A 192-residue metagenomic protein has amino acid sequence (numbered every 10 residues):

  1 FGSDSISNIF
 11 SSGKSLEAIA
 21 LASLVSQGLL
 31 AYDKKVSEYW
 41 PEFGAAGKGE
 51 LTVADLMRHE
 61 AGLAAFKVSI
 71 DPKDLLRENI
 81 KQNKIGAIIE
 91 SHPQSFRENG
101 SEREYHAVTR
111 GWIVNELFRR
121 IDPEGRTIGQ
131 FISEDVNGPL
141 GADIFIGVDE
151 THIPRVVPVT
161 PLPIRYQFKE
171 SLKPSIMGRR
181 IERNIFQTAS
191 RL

Functional and structural regions predicted by a protein language model:
F1-V108, E116, F186: Active-site-proximal loop and beta-strand segments within enzyme catalytic domains
S15, G111, G129: Conserved glycosyltransferase catalytic-site signature
L21, I113, I132-D135: Structural preference for long, well-ordered alpha-helical segments in enzyme cores
S23-L30, F118-G129, N137-I146: Bacterial peptidoglycan biogenesis and beta-lactam-recognition machinery
K48-H59, R103, G141-I164: Charged/polar, low-hydrophobicity segments characteristic of intrinsically disordered regions and flexible loops
A54, G129, S133-E134: Short, well-ordered surface patches within globular domains
H59, I88, R120, E134 (+1 more regions): Structured segments of extracytoplasmic/periplasmic soluble domains in secreted or envelope-associated proteins
E134, E150-L192: Penicillin-binding protein/beta-lactamase superfamily catalytic region
